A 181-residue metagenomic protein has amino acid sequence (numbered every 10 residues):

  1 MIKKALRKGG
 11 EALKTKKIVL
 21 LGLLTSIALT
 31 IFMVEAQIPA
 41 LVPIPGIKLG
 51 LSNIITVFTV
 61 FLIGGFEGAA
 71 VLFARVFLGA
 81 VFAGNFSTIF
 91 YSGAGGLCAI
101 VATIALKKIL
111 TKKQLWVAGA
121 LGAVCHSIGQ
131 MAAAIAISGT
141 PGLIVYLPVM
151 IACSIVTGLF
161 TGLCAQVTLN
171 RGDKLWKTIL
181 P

Functional and structural regions predicted by a protein language model:
I2-T59: Hydrophobic transmembrane alpha-helices
V19-T25, T30, V71, S92-C125 (+1 more regions): Short helix-perturbing small/polar motifs within transmembrane alpha-helices
F32-L49, A74-I104, L115, I137-L147: Interfacial aromatic-anchored transmembrane helix boundaries in multi-pass membrane proteins
P39, T56, V60, V71 (+2 more regions): Alpha-helical transmembrane segments and their lipid-water interface positions in multi-pass membrane proteins
L51, I144-T161: Individual transmembrane alpha-helices with interfacial aromatic-anchor signatures
A70-A74, F90, A94, L121-I128 (+3 more regions): Hydrophobic residues within alpha-helical transmembrane segments of multi-pass solute transporters/permease subunits
N85, I89, V101-A105, A123-I135 (+2 more regions): Mid-bilayer segments of alpha-helical transmembrane spans in multi-pass integral membrane proteins that mediate
I155-K174: Membrane-water interface at the C-terminal end of transmembrane alpha helices
